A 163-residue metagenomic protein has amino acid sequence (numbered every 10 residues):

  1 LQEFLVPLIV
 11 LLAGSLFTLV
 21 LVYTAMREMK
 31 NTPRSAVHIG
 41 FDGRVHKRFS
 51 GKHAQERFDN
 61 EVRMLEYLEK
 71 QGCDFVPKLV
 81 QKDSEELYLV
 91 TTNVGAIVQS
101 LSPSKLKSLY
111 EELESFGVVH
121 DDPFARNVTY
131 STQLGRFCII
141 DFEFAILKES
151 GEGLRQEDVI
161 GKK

Functional and structural regions predicted by a protein language model:
Q2-L8: Feature marks short, highly hydrophobic, charge-poor N-terminal signal-anchor/signal peptide-like helices that anchor
L8, L12-M26: Juxta-kinase regulatory segment immediately upstream of eukaryotic protein kinase catalytic domains
R27-D59: ATP-binding glycine-rich loop module of kinase domains
M64-D74: Structural motif at the C-terminus of the N-lobe alphaC helix and the adjacent alphaC-beta4 loop of the Hanks-type
F75-K105: Conserved structural core of kinase catalytic domains
S108-L109: Conserved hydrophobic core/spine positions of the Hanks-type protein kinase catalytic domain
S115, S131-K163: C-lobe/activation-segment region of protein kinase-like
S115-A125, Y130: Catalytic-loop of the protein kinase fold
